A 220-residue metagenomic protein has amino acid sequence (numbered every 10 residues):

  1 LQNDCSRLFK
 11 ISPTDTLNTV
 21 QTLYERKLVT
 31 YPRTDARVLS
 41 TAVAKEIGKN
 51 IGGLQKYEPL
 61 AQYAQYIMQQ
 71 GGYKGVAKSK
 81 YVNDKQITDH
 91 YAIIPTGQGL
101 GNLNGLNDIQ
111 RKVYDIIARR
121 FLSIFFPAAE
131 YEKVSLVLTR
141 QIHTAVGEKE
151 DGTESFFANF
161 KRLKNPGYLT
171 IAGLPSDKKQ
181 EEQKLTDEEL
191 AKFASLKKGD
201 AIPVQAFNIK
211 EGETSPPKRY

Functional and structural regions predicted by a protein language model:
Q2-Y220: Core catalytic DNA strand-manipulation module of type IA topoisomerases
